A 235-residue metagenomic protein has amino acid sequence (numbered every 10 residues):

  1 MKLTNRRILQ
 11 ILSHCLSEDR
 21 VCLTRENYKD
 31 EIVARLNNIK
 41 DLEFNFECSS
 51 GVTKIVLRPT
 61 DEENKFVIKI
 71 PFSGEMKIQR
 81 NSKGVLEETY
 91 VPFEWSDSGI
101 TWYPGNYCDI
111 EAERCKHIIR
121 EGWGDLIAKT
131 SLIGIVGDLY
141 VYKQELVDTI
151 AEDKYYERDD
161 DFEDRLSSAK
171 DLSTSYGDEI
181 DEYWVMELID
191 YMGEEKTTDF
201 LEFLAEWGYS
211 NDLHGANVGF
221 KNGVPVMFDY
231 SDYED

Functional and structural regions predicted by a protein language model:
T4-L12: Short linear clamp-binding motif
I11-F44: Juxta-kinase regulatory segment immediately upstream of eukaryotic protein kinase catalytic domains
D41, V56-R58, N64-K69, I127 (+2 more regions): Short hydrophobic-acidic sequence motifs that mark active-site Asp/Glu residues
F46-S49: Protein kinase glycine-rich loop
V52-E121: ATP-binding glycine-rich loop module of kinase domains
F72-M76, I135-D138, V147-I150, G219 (+1 more regions): Short, solvent-exposed loop/turn segments at secondary-structure junctions
P104, A112, H117-G193: Conserved structural core of kinase catalytic domains
F203, G208-D235: Catalytic activation segment of kinase domains across protein kinase-like and atypical kinase folds
